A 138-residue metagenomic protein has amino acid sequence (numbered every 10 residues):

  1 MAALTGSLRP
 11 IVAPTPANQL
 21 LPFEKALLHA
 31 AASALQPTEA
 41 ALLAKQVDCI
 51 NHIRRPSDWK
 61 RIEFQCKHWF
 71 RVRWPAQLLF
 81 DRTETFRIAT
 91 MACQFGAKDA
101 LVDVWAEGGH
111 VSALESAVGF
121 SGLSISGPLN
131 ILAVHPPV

Functional and structural regions predicted by a protein language model:
M1-A89, S126-V138: N-terminal domain-onset segments
C93-V138: Short, compact, well-ordered microdomains
